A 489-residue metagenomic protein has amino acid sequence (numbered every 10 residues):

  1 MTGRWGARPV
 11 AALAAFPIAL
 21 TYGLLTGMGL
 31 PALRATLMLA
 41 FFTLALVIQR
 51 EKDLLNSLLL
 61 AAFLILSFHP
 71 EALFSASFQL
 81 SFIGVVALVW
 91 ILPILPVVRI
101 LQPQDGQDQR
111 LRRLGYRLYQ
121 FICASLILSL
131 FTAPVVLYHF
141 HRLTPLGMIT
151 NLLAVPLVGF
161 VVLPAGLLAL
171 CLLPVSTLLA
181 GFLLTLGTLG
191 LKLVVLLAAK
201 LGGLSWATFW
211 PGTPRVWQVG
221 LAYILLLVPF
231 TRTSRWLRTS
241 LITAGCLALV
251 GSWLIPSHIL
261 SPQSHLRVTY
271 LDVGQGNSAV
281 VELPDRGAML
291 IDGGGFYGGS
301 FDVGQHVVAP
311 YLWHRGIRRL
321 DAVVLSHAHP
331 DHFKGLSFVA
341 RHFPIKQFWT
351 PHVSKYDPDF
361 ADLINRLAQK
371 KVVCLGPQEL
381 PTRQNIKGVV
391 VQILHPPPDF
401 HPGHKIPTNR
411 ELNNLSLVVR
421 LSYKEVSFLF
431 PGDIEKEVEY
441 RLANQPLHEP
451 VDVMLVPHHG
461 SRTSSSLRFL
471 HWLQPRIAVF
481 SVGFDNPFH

Functional and structural regions predicted by a protein language model:
M1-M148, P211-Q263, W349, Y440 (+2 more regions): Hydrophobic alpha-helical transmembrane segments in multi-pass membrane proteins
A19, F42-L46, R113-Y116, N151-V155 (+2 more regions): Short amphipathic alpha-helical coupling elements at transmembrane boundaries
L33, Q79, I83, Y119-I122 (+4 more regions): Alpha-helical transmembrane segments of integral membrane proteins, emphasizing hydrophobic/aromatic residues
L39, G147, G166, H306-V307: A generic alpha-helix surface/boundary motif
A72, L101-R113, L170-H489: Non-globular, low-confidence helical/coil segments that flank catalytic cores
W90-I94, S125-P134, F160-L167, L193-K200: Transmembrane alpha-helical segments that form the membrane-embedded catalytic/substrate-channel core of multi-pass
L137-L183, V194, L201: Hydrophobic alpha-helical transmembrane segments of integral membrane proteins
